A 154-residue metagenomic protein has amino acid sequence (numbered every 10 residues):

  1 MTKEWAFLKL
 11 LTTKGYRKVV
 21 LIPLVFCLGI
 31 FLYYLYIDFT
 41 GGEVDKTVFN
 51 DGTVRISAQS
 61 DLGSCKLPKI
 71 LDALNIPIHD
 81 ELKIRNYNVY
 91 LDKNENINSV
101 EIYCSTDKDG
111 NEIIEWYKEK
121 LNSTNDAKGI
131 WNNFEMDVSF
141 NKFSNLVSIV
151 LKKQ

Functional and structural regions predicted by a protein language model:
T2-Q154: An acidic-aromatic pocket/loop used at catalytic or ligand-binding sites
